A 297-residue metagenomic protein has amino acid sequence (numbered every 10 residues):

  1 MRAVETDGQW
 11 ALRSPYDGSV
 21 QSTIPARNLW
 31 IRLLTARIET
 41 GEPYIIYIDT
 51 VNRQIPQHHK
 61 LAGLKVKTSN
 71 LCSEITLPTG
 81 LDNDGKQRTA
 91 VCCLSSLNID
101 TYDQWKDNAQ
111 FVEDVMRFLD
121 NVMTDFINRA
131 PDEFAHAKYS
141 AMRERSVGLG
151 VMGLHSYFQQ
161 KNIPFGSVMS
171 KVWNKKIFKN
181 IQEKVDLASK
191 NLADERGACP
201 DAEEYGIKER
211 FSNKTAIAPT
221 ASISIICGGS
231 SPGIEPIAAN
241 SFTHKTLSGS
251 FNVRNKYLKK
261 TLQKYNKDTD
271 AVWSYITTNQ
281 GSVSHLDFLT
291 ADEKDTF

Functional and structural regions predicted by a protein language model:
M1-F297: Long, C-terminal-biased catalytic regions of enzyme "large/alpha" subunits
